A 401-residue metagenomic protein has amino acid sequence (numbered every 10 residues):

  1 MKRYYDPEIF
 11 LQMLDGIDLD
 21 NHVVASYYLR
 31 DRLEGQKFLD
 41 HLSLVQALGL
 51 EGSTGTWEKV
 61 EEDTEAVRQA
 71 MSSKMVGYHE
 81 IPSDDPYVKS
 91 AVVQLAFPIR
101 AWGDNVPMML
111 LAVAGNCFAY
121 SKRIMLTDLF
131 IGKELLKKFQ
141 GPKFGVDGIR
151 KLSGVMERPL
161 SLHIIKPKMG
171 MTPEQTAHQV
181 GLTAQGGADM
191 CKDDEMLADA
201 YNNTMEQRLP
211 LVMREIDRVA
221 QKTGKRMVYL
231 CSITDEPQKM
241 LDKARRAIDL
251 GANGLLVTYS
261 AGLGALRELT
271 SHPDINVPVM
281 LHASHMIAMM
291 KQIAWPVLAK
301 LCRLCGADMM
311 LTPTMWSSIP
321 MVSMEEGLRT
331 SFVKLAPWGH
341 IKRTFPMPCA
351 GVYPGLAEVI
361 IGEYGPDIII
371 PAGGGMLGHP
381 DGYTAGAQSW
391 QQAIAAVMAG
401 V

Functional and structural regions predicted by a protein language model:
M1-M71: Short Lys/Arg-enriched alpha/beta "domain-start" segment
V23, G141-M171, D217-M227, H272-I287: N-terminal small/glycine-rich loop or linker at the start of catalytic domains across soluble metabolic enzymes
S26-F38, P159-H178, M227-K239, S284-I293 (+1 more regions): Active-site mouth loops of central-metabolism enzymes
G52-S53, W57, V67-R68, N203-C231 (+3 more regions): Alpha-helix-loop-beta-strand connector modules within alpha/beta enzyme cores
T56-K137: Phosphate-/polyanion-interacting regions in eukaryotic proteins
V106-H178: Acidic/glycine-rich phosphate/pyrophosphate-binding loops and surrounding catalytic core that coordinate Mg2+
A188-L209, T314-S317, M321: Glycine-rich, proline-tolerant flexible connector loops at the mouths of alpha/beta enzymes
D242-R245, L250-A372, A385, S389: Catalytic alpha/beta core domains of metabolic enzymes, predominantly
